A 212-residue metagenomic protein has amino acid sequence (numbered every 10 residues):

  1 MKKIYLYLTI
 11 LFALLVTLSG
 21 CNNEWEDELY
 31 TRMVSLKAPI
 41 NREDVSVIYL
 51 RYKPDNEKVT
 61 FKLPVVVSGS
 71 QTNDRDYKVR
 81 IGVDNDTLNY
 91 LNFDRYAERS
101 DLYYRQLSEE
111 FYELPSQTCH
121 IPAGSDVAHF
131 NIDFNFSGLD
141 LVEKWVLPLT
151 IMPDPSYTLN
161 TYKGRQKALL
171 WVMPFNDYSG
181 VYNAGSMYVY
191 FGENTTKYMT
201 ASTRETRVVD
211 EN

Functional and structural regions predicted by a protein language model:
M1-L8: Bacterial N-terminal signal peptides that target proteins for export
V16-G20: C-terminal motif of bacterial Sec signal peptides marking the signal peptidase cleavage site
N22-S116, S125-V127, L139-W145, T161 (+3 more regions): Acidic/polar, low-complexity intrinsically disordered N-terminal segments immediately downstream of a Sec signal
I121-N131: Short Pro-Gly-centered flexible turn/kink motifs
F130-I132, E143-D154: A short beta-strand micro-motif common to beta-rich folds, especially ectodomain repeats
D133-L139: Signal that preferentially marks extracellular ectodomain short beta-strand elements of beta-sandwich modules
P155-K167: Beta-sandwich strand segments
L169-N212: Ser/Thr/Gly/Pro-rich, low-complexity flexible regions
